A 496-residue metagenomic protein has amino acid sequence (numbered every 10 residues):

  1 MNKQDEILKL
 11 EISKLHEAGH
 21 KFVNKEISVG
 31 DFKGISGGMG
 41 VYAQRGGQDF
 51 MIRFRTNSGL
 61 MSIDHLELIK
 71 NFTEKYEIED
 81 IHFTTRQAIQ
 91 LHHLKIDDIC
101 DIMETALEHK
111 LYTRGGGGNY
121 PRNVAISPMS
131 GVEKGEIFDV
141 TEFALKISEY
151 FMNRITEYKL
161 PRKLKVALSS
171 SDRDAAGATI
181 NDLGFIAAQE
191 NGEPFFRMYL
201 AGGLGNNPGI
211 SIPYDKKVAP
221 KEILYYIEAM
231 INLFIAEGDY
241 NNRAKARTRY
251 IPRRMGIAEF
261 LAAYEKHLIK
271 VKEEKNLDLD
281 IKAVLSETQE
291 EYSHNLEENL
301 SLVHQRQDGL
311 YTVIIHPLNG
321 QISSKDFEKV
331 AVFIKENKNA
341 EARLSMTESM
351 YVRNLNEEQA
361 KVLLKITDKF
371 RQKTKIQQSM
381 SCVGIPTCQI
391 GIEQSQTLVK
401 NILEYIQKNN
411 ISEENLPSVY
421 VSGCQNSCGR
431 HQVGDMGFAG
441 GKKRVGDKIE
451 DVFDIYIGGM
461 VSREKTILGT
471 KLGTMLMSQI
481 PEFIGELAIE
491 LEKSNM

Functional and structural regions predicted by a protein language model:
M1-H65, D174, F185, Q189-G192 (+1 more regions): N-terminal basic/disordered segments at the start of proteins
N2, Y158-A262, G437-S494: Mobile "lid/hinge" segments at catalytic clefts and subdomain interfaces of large enzymes
V23-I27, D49-F195, Y225, H316-D447: Small-residue-enriched alpha-helical segments and adjacent helix-cap loops that form tight helix-helix packing
V41-G46, E77-F83, E237-N241, L302-Q307 (+1 more regions): Short, flexible, solvent-exposed loop/turn segments with mixed acidic/basic and small polar residues
G47-Q48, I126, L204-S211, D239-A246 (+4 more regions): Short acidic (Asp/Glu) and glycine-rich catalytic loops that position anionic groups and cofactors
E74, I78, E108-L111, M152-T156 (+9 more regions): Generic secondary-structure signature for well-ordered alpha-helical cores
H93, D97-D98, T105-K110, I235-N299 (+2 more regions): Terminal amphipathic helices with adjacent charged low-complexity linkers/tails
V303-T312, L318-L344, I480, I484-M496: Long hydrophobic segments that form regular secondary structure
